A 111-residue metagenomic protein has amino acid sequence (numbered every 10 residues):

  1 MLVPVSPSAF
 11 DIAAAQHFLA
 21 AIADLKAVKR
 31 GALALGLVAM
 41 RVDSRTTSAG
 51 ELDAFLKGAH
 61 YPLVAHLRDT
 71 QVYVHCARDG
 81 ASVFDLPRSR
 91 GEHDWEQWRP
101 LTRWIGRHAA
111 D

Functional and structural regions predicted by a protein language model:
M1-D69: Conserved catalytic-core segment of NTP-binding enzymes
L2-V5, P87, A109: Short amphipathic alpha-helical interaction patches enriched in hydrophobic/aromatic residues with interspersed Lys/Arg
H66-R78: Mobile beta-alpha loop/short-helix "lid" or hinge segments that flank ligand
A77-E96: C-terminal boundary of histidine-terminating zinc-finger modules
I105-D111: Short, hydrophobic alpha-helical segments
